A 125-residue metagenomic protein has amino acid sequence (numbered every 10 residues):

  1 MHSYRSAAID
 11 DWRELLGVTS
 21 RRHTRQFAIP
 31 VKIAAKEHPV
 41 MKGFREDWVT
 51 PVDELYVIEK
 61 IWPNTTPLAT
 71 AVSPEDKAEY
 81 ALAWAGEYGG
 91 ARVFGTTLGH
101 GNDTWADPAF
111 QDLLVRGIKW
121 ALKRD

Functional and structural regions predicted by a protein language model:
M1-K77: An acidic, glycine-rich "communication" segment
L16, P74-Y80, E87-D125: Extracellular ligand-binding/catalytic regions of CAZymes and related secreted enzymes and adhesion modules
I29, L82-W84: Residue-level detector of beta-strand structural context in well-folded domains
